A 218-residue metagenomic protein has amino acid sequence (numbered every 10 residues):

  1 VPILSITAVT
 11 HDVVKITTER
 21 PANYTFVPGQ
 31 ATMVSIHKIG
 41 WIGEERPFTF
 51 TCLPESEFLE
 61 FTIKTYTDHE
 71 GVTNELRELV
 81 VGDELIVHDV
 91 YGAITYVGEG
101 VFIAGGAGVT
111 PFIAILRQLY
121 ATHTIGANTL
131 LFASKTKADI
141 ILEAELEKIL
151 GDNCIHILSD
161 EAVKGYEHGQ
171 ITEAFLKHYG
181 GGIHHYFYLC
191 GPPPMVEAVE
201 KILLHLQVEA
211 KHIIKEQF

Functional and structural regions predicted by a protein language model:
V1-D83, S134-T136, S159-E161: Ferredoxin-reductase
Y66-F218: FNR/FR-type flavoprotein reductase catalytic core
